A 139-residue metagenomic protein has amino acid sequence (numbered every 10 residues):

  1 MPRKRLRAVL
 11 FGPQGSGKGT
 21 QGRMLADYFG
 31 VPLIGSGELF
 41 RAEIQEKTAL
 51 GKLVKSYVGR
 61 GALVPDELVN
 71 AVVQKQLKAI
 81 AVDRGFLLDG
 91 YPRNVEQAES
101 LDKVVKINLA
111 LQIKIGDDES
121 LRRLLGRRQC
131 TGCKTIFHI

Functional and structural regions predicted by a protein language model:
M1-I139: Glycine-rich phosphate-binding loop of ATP-dependent small-molecule kinases
